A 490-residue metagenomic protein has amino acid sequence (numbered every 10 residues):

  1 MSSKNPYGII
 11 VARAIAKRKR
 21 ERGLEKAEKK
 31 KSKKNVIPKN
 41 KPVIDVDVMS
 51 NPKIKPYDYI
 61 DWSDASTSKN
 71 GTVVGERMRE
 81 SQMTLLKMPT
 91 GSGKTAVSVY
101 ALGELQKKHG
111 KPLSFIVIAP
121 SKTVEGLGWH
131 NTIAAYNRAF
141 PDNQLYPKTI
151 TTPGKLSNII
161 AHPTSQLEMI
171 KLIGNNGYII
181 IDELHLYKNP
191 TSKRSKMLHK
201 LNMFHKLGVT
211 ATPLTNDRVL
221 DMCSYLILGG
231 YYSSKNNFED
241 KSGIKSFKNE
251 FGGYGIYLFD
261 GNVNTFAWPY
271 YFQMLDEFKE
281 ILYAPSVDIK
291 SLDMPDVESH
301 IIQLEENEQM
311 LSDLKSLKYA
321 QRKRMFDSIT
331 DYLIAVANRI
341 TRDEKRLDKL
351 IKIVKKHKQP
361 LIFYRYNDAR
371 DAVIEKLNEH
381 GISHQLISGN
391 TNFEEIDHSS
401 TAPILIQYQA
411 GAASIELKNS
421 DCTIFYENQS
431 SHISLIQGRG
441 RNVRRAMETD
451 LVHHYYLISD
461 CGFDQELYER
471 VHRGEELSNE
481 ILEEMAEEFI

Functional and structural regions predicted by a protein language model:
N40-L85: Conserved pre-motif I regulatory segment
Q82-Y100: Walker A/P-loop
T95-V97, P112-I133, Y366: Conserved Walker A/P-loop ATP-binding site and its immediately adjacent core in helicase/helicase-like ATPase domains
Y178, S195-P285, M447-L451: Conserved P-loop NTPase motor "coupling/switch" region that bridges the ATPase
S291-K376: Conserved helicase/translocase motor-coupling segment
I382-Q407: Conserved helicase ATPase core of P-loop NTP-dependent helicases/translocases
S431-M447: Conserved SF2 helicase motif VI
V443-I490: A conserved SF2-helicase RecA2
